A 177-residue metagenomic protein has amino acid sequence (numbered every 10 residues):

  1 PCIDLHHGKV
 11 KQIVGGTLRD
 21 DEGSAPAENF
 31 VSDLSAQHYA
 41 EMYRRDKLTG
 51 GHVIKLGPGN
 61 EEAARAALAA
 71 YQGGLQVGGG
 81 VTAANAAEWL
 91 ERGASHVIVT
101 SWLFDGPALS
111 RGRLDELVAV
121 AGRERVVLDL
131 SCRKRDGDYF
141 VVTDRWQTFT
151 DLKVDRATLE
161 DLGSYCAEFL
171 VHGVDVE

Functional and structural regions predicted by a protein language model:
P1, V77-G79, I98-V99, V171: General beta-strand structural signal in soluble alpha/beta enzymes
P1-Q37: Glycine-rich phosphate/adenosyl-contacting loop at the front of the ribokinase-like
H6, V10-D21, L90-V176: Conserved anion-binding
R19, A27, G57-A63, A70 (+3 more regions): Extended interaction regions within the primary functional domain
D20, A36-R92: N-terminal active-site wall of soluble small-molecule enzyme domains
A27, K47-A63, S101-A108, V171-E177: Glycine-rich, proline-tolerant flexible connector loops at the mouths of alpha/beta enzymes
F30, Q76-V77, F149: Residue-level marker of alpha-helix boundaries and capping positions
F30-D33, Q37, R45, E61 (+3 more regions): Electropositive phosphate-/nucleotide-binding environments in soluble metabolic enzymes
